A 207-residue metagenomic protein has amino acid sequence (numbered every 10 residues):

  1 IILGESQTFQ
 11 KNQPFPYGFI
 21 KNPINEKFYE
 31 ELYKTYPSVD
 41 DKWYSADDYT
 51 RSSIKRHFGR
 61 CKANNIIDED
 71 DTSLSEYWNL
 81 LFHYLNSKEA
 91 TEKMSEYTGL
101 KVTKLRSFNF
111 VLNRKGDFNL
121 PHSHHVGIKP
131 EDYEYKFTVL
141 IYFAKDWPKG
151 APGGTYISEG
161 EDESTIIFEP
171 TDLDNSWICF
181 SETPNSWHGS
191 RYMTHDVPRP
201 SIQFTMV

Functional and structural regions predicted by a protein language model:
G4-T8, G189-R191: Catalytic micro-motifs at enzyme active sites that drive phosphoryl/nucleotidyl and oxygen chemistry
S6-E96: Non-heme Fe(II)/2-oxoglutarate
E69-Y84, A90-V207: Catalytic core of non-heme Fe(II) oxygenases with the double-stranded beta-helix
